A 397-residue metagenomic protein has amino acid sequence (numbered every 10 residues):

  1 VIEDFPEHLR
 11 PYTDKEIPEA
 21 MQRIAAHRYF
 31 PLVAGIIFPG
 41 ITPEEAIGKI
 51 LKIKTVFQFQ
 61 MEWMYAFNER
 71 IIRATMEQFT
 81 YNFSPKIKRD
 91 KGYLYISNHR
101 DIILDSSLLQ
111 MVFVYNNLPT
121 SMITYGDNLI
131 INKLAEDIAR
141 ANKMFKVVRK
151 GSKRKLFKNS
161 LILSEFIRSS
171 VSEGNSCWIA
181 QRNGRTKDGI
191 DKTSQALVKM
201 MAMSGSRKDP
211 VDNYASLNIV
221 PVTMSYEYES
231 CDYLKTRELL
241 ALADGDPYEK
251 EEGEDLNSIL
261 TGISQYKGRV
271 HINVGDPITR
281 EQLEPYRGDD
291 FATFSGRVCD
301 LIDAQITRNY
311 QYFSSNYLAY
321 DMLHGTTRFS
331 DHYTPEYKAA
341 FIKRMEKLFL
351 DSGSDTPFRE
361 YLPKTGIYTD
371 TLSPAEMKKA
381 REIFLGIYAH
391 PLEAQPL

Functional and structural regions predicted by a protein language model:
V1-F5, T13-I17, Y29, P43 (+12 more regions): Alpha-helical structural motif
V1-Y93, H99-Q110, V114, E136 (+2 more regions): Membrane-anchoring hydrophobic helices of lipid-metabolizing enzymes
D14, R23-F30, N132-K133, G151-L156 (+7 more regions): Short, structured coil/loop segments at alpha-helix boundaries
E19, E45-G48, S258, E281-P285 (+6 more regions): Polar/charged alpha-helical tracts
F57, M64-I278, M345-F349: Soluble catalytic domains of membrane acyltransferases
P210-N213, R287-A292, R359, L392-A394: Intrinsically disordered, low-complexity coil segments
E227-G253, N257-P335, A339: Long, C-terminal catalytic modules of enzymes
I306-L397: Long, low-complexity C-terminal extensions of enzymes
